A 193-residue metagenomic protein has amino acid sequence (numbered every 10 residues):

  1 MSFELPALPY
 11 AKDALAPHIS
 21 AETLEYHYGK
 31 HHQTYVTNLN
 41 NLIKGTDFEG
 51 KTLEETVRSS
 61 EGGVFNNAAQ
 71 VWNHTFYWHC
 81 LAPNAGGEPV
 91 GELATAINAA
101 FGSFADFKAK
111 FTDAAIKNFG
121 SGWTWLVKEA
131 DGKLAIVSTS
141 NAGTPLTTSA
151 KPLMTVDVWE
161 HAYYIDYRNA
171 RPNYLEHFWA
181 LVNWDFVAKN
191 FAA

Functional and structural regions predicted by a protein language model:
M1-A193: Feature for soluble, non-membrane regions of globular proteins
